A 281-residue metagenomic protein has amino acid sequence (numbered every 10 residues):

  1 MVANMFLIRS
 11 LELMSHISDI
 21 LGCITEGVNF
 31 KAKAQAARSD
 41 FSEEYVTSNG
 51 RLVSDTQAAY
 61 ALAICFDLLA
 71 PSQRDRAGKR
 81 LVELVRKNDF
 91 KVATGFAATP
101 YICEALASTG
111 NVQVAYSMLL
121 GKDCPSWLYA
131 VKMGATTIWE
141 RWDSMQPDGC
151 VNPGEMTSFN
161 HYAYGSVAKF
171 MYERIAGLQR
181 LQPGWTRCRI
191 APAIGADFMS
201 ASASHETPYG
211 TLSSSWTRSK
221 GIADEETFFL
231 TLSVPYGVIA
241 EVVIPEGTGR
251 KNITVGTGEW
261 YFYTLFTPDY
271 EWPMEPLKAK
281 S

Functional and structural regions predicted by a protein language model:
M1, V92-F96, S158-S166: Short, conserved micro-motifs enriched in small and acidic residues
V2, F6-V151, Y263: Catalytic cores of carbohydrate-active enzymes
K31-A32, A36, Q113-S281: Non-catalytic C-terminal accessory modules of carbohydrate-active enzymes
